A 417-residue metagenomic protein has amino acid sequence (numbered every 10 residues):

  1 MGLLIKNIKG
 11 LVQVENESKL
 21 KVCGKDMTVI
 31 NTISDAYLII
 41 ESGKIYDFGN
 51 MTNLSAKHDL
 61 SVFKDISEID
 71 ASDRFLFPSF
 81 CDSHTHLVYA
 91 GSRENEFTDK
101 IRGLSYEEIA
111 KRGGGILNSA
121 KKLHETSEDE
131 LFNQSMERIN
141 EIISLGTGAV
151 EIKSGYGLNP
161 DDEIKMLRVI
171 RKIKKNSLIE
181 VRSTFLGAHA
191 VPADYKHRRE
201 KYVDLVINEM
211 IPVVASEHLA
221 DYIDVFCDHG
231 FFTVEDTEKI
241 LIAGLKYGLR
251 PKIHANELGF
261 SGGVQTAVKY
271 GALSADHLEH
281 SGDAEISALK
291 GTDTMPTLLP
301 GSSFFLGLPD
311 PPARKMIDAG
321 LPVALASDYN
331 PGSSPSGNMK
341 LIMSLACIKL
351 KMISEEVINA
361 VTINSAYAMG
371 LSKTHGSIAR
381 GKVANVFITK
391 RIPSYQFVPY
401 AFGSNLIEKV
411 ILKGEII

Functional and structural regions predicted by a protein language model:
M1-K57: N-terminal metal-binding scaffold of metallo-dependent hydrolase/deaminase domains
L4, D65-D70, S183, V410: Conserved beta-strand scaffold positions in the cores of enzyme catalytic domains, especially in NTP/NDP-utilizing
I8, L38, G43, D73 (+14 more regions): Divalent metal-coordination and catalytic microenvironments
N31-S34, V62-F63, G403-N405: Short, small/polar residue-rich loop motifs at catalytic or cofactor-binding pockets
E68-Q134: Metal-associated gating/positioning segment near the N- to mid-region
S119-Q134, N140, G148-S261: Metal-coordinating catalytic core of metallo-dependent amide/deamination hydrolases
R250, F260-H375, T389-R391, Y395 (+2 more regions): Active-site-adjacent C-terminal substructures of enzyme catalytic domains
N405-I417: Short peripheral tails and domain-boundary helices/loops at the edges of structured domains
